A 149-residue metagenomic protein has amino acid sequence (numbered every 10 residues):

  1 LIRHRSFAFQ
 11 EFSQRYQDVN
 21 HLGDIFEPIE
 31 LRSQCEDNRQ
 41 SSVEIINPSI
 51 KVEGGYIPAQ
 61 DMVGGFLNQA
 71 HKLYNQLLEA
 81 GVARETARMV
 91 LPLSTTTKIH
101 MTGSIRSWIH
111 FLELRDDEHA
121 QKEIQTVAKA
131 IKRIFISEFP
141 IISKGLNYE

Functional and structural regions predicted by a protein language model:
L1-E149: Family-specific signature for flavin-dependent thymidylate synthase
